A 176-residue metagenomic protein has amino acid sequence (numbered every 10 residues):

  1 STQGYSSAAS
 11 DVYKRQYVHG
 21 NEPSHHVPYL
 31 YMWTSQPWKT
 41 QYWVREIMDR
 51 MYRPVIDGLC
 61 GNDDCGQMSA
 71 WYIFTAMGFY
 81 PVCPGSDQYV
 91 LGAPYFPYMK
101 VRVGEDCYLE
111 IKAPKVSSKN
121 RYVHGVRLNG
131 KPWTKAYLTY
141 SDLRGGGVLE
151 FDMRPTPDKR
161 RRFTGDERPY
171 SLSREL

Functional and structural regions predicted by a protein language model:
S1-Y13: Single conserved hydrophobic/aromatic residue that forms the stacking wall/gate of nucleotide- or nucleobase-binding
Q16-L176: Non-catalytic C-terminal accessory modules of carbohydrate-active enzymes
